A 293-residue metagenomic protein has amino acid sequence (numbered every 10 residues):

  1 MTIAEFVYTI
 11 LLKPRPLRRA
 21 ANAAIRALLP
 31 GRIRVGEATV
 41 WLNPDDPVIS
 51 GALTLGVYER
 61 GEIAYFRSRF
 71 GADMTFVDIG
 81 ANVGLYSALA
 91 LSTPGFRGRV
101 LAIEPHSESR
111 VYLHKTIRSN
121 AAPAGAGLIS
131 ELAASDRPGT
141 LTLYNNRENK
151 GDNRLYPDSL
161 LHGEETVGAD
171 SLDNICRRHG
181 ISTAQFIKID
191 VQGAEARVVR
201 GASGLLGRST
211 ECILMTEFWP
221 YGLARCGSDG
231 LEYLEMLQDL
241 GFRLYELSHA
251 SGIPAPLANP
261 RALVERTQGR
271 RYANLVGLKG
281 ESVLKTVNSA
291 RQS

Functional and structural regions predicted by a protein language model:
M1-S293: Phosphate/nucleotide-binding beta-alpha loop and adjacent structural elements of enzyme active sites
